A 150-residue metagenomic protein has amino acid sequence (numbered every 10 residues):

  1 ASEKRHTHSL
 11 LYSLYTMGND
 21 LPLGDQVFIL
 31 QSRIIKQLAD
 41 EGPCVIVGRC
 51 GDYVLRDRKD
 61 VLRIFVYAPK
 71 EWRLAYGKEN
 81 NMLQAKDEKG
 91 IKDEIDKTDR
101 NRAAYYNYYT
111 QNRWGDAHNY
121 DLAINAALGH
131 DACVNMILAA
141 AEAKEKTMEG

Functional and structural regions predicted by a protein language model:
A1-L10, K86-D131: Small-molecule kinase domains that catalyze NTP-dependent phosphoryl transfer to phosphate-bearing small molecules
A1-P43: ATP-dependent small-molecule kinase phosphotransfer cores that center on conserved nucleotide phosphate-binding segments
V45, R73, I124: Residue-level signature of catalytic and energy-coupling elements of molecular machines, predominantly ATP/GTP-dependent
G48-D52: Short, polar loop motifs at secondary-structure junctions
Y53-R58, G115-A117: Short loop/helix-cap segments at secondary-structure boundaries that form the rim of catalytic
D57-E79, A85-K97: Conserved phosphate-donor/acceptor-positioning beta-strand/loop module used by diverse small-molecule
L128-G150: Small/aliphatic-rich secondary-structure junction motif
